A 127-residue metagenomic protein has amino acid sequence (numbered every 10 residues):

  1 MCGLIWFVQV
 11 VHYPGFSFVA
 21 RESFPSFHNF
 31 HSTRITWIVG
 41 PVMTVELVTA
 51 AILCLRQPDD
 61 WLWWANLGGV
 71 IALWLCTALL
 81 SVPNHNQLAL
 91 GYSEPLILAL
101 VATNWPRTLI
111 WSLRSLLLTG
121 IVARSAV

Functional and structural regions predicted by a protein language model:
M1-P41, V45, P83-A102: Interfacial loop at the N-terminal end of multi-pass membrane proteins
A20, R56-P58, T77, S125: Short helix-capping/hinge motifs at transmembrane helix termini and TM-loop junctions
V39-I52, T108-L117: Core segments of transmembrane alpha-helices that mediate helix-helix packing or line hydrophobic substrate/ligand
T49-I71: Transmembrane helix-loop-helix
I71-L79: Mid-bilayer segments of alpha-helical transmembrane spans in multi-pass integral membrane proteins that mediate
S93-G120: Alpha-helical transmembrane segments of multi-pass integral membrane proteins, characterized by long hydrophobic
G120-V127: Juxtamembrane boundary at the C-terminal end of a transmembrane helix
